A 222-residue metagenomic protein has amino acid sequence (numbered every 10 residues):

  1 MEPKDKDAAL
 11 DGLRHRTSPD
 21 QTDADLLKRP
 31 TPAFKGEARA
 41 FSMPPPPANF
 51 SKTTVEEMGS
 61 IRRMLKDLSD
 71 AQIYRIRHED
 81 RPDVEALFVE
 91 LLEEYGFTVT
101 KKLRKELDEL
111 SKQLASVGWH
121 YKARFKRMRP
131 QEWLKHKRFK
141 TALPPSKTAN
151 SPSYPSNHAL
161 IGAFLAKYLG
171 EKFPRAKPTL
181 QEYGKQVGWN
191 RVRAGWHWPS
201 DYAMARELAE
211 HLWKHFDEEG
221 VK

Functional and structural regions predicted by a protein language model:
M1-H197, H215: Hydrophobic alpha-helical bundle signature of multipass membrane enzymes
L165, L208-A209: Active-site-flanking alpha-helical
H197-S200, M204: Short acidic/histidine-rich active-site segments
L212-K222: C-terminal membrane module of polytopic membrane proteins
